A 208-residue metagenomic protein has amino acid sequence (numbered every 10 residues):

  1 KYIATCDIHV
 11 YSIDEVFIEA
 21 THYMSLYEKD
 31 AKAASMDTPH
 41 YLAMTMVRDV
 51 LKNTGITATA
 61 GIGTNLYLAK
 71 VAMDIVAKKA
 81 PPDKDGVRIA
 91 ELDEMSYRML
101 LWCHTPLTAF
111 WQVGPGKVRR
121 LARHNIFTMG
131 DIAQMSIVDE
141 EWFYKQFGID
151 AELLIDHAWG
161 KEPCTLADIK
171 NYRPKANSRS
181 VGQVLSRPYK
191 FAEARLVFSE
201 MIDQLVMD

Functional and structural regions predicted by a protein language model:
K1-S25, D156-A158: Residues that scaffold, gate, or flank divalent-cation-dependent active/transport sites
I18-V47, N125: Catalytic palm subdomain of template-directed nucleic-acid polymerases, centered on the conserved carboxylate motif
H22-M24, L68-V76, W159, L166-K170: Short acidic, glycine/serine/threonine-rich loops at helix termini
Y27-T38, V87, L101-A109, K117-R123: Flexible, glycine/proline-enriched loop segments at strand-loop-helix junctions that form or flank small-ligand binding
Y41, T45-D49, V197-Q204: Long, highly charged amphipathic alpha-helices
L42, M46-T108: Long, highly charged, low-complexity intrinsically disordered interaction regions that mediate electrostatic DNA/RNA
A109, R119-D208: DNA-contacting surface of Y-family translesion DNA polymerases
